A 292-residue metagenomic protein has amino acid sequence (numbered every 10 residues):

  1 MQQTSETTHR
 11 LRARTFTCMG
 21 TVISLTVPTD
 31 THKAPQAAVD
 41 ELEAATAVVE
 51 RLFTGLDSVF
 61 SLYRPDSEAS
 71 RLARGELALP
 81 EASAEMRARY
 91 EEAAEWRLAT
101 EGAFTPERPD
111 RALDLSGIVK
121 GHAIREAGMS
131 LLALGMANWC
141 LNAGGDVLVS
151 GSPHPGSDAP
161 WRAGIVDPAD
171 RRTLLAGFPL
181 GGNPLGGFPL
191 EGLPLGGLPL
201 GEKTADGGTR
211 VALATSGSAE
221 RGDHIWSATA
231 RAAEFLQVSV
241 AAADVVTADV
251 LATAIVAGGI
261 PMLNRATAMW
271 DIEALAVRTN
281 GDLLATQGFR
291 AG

Functional and structural regions predicted by a protein language model:
M1-G292: Mature catalytic core of soluble alpha/beta enzymes
